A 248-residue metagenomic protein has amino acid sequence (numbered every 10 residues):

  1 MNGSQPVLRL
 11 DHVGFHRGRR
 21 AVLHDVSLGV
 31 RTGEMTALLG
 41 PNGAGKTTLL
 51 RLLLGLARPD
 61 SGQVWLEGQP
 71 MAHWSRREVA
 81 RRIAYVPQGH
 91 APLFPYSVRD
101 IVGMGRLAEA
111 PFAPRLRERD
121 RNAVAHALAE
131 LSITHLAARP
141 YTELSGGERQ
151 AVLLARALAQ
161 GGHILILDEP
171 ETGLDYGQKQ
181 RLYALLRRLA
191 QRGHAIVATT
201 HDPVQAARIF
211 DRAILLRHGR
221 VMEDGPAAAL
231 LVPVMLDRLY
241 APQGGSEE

Functional and structural regions predicted by a protein language model:
L39-P41: The feature captures the beta-strand-to-loop junction immediately N-terminal to the Walker
L54: Helix-to-loop junction immediately C-terminal to a conserved catalytic motif
G62-P70, V79: Conserved ABC transporter NBD signature motif
R115, P140-L144, E148: Conserved ABC ATPase signature
L165-E169: Catalytic Walker B motif of ABC-type/P-loop ATPase nucleotide-binding domains
T200-H201: H-loop/switch region of ABC-family ATPase nucleotide-binding domains
